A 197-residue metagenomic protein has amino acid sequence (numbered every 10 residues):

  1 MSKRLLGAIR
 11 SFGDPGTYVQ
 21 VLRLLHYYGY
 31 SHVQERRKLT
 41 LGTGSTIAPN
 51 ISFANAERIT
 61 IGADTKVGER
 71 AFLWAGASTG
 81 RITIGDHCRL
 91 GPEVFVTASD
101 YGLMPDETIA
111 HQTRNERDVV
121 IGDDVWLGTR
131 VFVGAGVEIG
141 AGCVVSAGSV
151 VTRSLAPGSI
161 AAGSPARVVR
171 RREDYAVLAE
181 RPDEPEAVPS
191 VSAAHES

Functional and structural regions predicted by a protein language model:
M1-R37, T43-G44, H87, D100-M104 (+3 more regions): Terminal amphipathic alpha-helical/low-complexity segments used for targeting or macromolecular assembly
G29, I51-V137, S164, R171-E173: Flexible, glycine/small-residue-enriched loop-and-beta-strand segment within the central core of proteins
Q34, K38, G44, S52-A54 (+3 more regions): Generic structural signal for beta-strand residues in well-ordered domains
P92, A147, P157: Residues that flank catalytic or metal-binding motifs in active/ligand-binding sites
T129-V144, S149-R153: Beta-rich strand-turn-strand
P157, A162-P165: Acidic, glycine-centered active-site loop in nucleotide-sugar glycosyltransferases
